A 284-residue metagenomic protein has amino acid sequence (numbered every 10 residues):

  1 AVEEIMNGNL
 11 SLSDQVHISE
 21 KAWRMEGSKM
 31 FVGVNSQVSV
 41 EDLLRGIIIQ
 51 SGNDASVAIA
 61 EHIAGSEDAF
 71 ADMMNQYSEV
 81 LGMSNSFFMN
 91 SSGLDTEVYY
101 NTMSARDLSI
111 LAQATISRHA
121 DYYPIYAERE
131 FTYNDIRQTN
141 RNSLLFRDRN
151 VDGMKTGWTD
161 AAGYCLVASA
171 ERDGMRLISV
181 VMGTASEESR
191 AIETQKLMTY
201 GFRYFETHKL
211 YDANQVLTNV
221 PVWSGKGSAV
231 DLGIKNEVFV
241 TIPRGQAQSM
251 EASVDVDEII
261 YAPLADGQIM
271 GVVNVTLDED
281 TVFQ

Functional and structural regions predicted by a protein language model:
A1-R106, Q113-S117: Active-site-adjacent loops and short helices of periplasmic peptidoglycan-processing enzymes
M83, F87, Y99-Q284: Domain-terminus/edge residues, biased toward the C-terminal soluble/receptor-binding domains of extracytoplasmic
